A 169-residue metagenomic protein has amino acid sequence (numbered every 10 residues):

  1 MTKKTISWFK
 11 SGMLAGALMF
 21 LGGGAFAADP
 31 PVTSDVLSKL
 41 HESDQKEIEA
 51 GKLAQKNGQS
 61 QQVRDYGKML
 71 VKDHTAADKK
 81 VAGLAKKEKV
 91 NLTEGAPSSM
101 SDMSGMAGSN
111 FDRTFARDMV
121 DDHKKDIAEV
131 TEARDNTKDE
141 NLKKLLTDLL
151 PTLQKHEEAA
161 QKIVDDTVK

Functional and structural regions predicted by a protein language model:
T2-K169: His/Met- and acidic-residue-enriched segments that coordinate or traffic transition-metal cofactors and support
